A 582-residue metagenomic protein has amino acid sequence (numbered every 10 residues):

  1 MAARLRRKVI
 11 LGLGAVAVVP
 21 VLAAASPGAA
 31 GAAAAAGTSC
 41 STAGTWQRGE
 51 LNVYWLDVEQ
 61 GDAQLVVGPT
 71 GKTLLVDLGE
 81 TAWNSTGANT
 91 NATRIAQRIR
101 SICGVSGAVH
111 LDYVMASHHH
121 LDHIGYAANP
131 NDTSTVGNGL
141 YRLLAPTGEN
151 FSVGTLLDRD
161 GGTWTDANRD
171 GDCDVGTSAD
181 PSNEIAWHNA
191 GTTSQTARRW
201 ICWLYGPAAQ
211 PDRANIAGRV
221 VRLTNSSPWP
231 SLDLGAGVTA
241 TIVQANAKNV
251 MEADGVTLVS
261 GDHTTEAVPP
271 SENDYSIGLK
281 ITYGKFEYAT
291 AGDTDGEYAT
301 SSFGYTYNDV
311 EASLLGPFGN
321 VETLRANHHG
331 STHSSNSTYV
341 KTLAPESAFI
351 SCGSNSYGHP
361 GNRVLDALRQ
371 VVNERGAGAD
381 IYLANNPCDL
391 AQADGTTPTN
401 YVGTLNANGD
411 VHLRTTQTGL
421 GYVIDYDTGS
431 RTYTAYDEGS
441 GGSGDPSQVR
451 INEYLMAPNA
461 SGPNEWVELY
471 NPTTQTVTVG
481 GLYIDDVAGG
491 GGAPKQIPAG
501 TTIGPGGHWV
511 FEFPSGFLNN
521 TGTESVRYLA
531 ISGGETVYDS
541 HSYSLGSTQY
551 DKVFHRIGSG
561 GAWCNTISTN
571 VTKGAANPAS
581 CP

Functional and structural regions predicted by a protein language model:
A2-A33: Secretory targeting and sorting signals
A36-N52, V58, R98, G107-A108 (+4 more regions): Flexible, acidic/histidine-containing loops and adjacent segments that form or flank the divalent-metal
V53-W55, A63-V67, T73-D77, H110-S117 (+13 more regions): Structural recognition of the beta-strand scaffold that forms the well-ordered cores of secreted hydrolase catalytic
E59-A63, K72, E80-W83, H119-I124 (+9 more regions): Solvent-exposed loop/turn segments at secondary-structure junctions within structured extracellular/periplasmic domains
P69-L74, G79-L157, S313-S331, A344-F349: Active-site metal-binding motif and surrounding structural segment of the metallo-beta-lactamase
N84-T86, L121-N129, T133-V136, W164-R169 (+9 more regions): Extracytoplasmic/secreted cell-surface and envelope-processing proteins
V321-Q392: Internal alpha/beta domain cores that form substrate/cofactor-binding pockets in large enzymes and binding proteins
G442-P582: Intrinsically disordered, low-complexity linkers and terminal tails enriched in Ser/Thr/Pro/Gly with interspersed basic
